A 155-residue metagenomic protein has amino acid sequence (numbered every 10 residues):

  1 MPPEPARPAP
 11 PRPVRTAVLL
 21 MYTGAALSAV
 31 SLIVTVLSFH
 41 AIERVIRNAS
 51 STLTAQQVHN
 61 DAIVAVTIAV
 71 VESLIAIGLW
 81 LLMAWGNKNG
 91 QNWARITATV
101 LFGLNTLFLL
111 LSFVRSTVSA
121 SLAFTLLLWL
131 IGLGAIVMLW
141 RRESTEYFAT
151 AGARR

Functional and structural regions predicted by a protein language model:
M1-R155: Topology signature of small-to-medium multi-pass alpha-helical membrane proteins
